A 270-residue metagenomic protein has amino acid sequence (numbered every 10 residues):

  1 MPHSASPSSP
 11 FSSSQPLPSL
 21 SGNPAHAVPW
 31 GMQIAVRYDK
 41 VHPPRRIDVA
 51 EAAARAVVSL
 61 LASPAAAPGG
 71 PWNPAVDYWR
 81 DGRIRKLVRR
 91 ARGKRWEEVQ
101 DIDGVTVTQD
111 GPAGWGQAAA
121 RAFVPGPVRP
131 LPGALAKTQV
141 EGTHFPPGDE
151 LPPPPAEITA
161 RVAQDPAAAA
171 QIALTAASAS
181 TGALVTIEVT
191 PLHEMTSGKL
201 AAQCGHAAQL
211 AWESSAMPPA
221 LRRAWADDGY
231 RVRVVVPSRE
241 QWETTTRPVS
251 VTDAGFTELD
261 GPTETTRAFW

Functional and structural regions predicted by a protein language model:
M1-V232, S238-E240, T244, P248-W270: Positively charged, small/polar-rich N-terminal and surface patches that mediate targeting and assembly and bind
